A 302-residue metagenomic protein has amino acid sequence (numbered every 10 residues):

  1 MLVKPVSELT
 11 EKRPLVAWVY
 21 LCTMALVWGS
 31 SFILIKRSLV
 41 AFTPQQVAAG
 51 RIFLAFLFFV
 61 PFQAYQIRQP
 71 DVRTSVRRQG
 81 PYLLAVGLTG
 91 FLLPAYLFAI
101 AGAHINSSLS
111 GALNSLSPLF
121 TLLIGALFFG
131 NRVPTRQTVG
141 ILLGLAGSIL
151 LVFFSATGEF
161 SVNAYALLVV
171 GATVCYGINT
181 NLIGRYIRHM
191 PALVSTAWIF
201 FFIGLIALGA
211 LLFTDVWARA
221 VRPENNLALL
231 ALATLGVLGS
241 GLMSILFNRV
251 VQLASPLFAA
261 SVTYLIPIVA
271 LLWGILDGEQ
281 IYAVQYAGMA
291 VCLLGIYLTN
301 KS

Functional and structural regions predicted by a protein language model:
L2, V16, A41-L93, F120-T121 (+3 more regions): Transmembrane alpha-helices of multi-pass small-molecule transport proteins
L2-A49, I100, E159-R185, G209 (+1 more regions): Glycine-/small-residue-enriched transmembrane alpha-helix faces in small-molecule transporters and effluxers
S7-E8, L34-R37, A41, F56-S75 (+4 more regions): Membrane-interface helix-cap regions at the ends of transmembrane helices in multi-pass membrane proteins
V16-A25, P70-L97, A164-A172, V221-L242 (+2 more regions): Loop-to-transmembrane-helix transition segments
V27, S31-F32, V60-N114, L150 (+1 more regions): Specific transmembrane alpha-helical segments of multi-pass solute transporters/efflux pumps, especially DMT/EamA
I33, F59, T121-L123, G158-A218 (+2 more regions): Transmembrane alpha-helical segments that form core, pore/gating elements of small-molecule transporters/exporters
A48-G50, A95, L109-L116, L182-L205 (+1 more regions): Helix-helix packing/entry segments at the starts of transmembrane helices
F59, I124, V133-S155, T173 (+3 more regions): Hydrophobic transmembrane alpha-helices of multi-pass small-molecule transport proteins
